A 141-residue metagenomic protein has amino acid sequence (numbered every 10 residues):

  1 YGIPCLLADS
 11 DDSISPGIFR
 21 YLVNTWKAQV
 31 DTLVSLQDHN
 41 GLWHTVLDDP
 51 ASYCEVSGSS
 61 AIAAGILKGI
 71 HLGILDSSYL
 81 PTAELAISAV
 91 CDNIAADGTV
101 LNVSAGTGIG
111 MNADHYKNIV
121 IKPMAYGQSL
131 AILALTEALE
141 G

Functional and structural regions predicted by a protein language model:
Y1-A8, V30: Early exported N-terminus immediately downstream of N-terminal targeting peptides
P4, D38, D48-P50: Histidine- and/or cysteine-centered catalytic micro-motif in compact active-site loops
L6-R20, G69-S77: Inter-helical turn/loop segments and adjacent helix faces that build the functional surface of alpha-helical bundle
S15, F19-Q29, E55, S59: Hydrophobic alpha-helical segments and helix-packing faces
P16-F19, V46-P50, H115-K117: Active-site-adjacent structural elements in folded domains
L22-G41, T82-T99: Long, well-ordered core segments of solenoidal/helical folds
L42-P50, G106-T107: Short linear capping/connector segments at secondary-structure termini
Y53-C54, G58-G141: CBM-like carbohydrate-recognition segments
